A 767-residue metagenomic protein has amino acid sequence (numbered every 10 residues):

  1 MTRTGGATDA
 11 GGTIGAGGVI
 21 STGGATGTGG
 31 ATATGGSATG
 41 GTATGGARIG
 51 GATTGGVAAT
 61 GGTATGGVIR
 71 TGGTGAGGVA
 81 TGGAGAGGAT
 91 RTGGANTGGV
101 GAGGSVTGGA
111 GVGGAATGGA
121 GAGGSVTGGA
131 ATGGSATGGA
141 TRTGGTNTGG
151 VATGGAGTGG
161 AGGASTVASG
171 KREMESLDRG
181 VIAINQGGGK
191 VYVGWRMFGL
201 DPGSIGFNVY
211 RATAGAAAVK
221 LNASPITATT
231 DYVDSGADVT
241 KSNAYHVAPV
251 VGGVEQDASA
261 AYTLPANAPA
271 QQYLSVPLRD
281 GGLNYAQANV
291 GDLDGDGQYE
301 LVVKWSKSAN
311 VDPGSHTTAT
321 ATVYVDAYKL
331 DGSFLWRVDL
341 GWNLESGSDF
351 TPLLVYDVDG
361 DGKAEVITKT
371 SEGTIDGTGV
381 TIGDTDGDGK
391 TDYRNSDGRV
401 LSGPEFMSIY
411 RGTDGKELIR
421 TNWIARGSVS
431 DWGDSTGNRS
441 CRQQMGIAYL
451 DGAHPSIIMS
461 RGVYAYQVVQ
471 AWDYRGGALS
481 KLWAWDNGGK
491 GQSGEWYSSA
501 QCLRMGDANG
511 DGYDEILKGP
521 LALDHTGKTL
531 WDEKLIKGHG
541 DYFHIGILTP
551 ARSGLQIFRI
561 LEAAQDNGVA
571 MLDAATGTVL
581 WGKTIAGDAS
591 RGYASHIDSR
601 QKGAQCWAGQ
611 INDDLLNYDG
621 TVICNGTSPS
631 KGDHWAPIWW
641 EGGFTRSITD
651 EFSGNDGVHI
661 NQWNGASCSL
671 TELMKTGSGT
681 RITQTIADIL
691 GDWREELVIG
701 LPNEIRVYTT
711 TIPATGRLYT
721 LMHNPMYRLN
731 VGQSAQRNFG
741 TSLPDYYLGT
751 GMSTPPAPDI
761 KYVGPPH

Functional and structural regions predicted by a protein language model:
M1-S169: Ser/Thr-rich, Pro/Gly/Ala-heavy low-complexity intrinsically disordered linkers and tails of secreted extracellular
K171-R179, G188-K190, M197-P202, A216-K220 (+2 more regions): Beta-propeller-forming repeat regions
F207-V209: Short beta-strand elements bearing conserved aromatic residues within extracellular beta-rich modules
